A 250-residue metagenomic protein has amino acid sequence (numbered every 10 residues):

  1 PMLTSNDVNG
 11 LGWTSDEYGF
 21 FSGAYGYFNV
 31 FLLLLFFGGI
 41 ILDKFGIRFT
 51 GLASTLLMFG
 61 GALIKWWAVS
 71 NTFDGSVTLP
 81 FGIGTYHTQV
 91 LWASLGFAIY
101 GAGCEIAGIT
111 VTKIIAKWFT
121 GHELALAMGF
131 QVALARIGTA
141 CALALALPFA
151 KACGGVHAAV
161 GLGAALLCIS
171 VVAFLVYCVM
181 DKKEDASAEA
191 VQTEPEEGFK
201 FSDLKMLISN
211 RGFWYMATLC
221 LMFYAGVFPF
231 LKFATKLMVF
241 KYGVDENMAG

Functional and structural regions predicted by a protein language model:
P1, N210-G250: Extracytoplasmic gate region of multi-pass secondary transporters
G23-I40: Central cavity-lining transmembrane alpha-helices of secondary-active solute carriers, predominantly the Major
L56-T85: C-terminal ends and interior cores of transmembrane alpha-helices in multi-pass membrane transporters/permeases
V90, G96-L134: Cytoplasmic helix-loop-helix junction between adjacent transmembrane helices in 12-TM secondary transporters
A125-K151: Glycine-rich segments within core transmembrane alpha-helices of 12-TM secondary carriers
A158-Y177: Symmetry-related core transmembrane helices of the 12-TM Major Facilitator Superfamily/SLC fold
D185-M216: Juxtamembrane intracellular "pre-TM" segments in multi-pass secondary transporters
